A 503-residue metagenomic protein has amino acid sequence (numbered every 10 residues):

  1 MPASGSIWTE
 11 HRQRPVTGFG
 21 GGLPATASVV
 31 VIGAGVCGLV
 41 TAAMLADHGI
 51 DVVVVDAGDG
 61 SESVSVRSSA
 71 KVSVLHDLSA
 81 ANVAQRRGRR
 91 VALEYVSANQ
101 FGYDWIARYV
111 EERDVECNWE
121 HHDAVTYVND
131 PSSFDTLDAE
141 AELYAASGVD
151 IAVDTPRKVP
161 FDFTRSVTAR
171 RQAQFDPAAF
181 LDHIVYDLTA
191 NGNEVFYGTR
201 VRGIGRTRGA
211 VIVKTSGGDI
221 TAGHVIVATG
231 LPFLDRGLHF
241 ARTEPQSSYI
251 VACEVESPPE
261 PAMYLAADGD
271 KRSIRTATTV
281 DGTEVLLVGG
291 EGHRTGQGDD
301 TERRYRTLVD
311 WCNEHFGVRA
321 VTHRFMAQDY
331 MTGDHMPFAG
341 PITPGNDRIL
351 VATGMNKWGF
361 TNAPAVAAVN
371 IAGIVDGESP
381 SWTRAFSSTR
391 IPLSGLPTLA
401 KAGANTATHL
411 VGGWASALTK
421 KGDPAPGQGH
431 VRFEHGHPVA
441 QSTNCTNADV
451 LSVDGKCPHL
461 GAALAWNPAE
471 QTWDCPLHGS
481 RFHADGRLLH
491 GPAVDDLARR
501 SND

Functional and structural regions predicted by a protein language model:
M1-V29, R487, G491, L497-R500: Extreme N-terminal leader/targeting segments of oxidoreductases
A27-V54: N-terminal Rossmann-like FAD-binding beta1-loop-alpha1 element of flavoenzymes
D47-R67: Glycine-rich FAD pyrophosphate-binding loop
R86-D187: Rossmann-like flavin
V167-G223: Helical element adjacent to the flavin cofactor pocket in flavoenzyme catalytic cores
I204-A277, H409, G413: Flavin-dependent oxidoreductases
G269, R294-T307, E314-L399, V453: C-terminal catalytic lobe of FAD-dependent flavoproteins
S379-E470, H483, R487-H490, D495-D503: N-terminal pre-ligand scaffold of iron-sulfur
